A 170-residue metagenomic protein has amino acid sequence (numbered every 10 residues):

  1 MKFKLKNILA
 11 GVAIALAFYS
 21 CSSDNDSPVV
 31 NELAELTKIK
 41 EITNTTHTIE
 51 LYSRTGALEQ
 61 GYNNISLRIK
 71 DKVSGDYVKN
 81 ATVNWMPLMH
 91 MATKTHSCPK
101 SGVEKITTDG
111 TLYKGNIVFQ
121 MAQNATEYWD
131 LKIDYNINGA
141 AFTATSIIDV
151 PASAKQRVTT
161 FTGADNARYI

Functional and structural regions predicted by a protein language model:
K2-N44: Bacterial Sec-dependent N-terminal signal peptides
E32-I170: First exposed extracellular module after export/assembly in secreted or surface-exposed proteins
